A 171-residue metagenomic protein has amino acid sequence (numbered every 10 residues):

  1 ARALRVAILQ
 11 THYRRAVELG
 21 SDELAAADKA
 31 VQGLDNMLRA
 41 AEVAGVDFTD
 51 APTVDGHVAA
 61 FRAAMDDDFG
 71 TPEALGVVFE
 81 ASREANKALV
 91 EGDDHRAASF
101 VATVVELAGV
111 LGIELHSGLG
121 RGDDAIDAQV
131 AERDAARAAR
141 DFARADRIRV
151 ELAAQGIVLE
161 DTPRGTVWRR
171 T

Functional and structural regions predicted by a protein language model:
A1-T171: Structural preference for alpha-helix termini/caps and helix-kink/transition segments
